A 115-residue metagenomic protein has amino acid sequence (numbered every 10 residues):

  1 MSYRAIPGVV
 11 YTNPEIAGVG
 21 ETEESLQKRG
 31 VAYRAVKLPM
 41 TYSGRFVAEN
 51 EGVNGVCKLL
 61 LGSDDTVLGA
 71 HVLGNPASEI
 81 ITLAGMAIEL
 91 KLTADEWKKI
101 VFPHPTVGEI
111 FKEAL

Functional and structural regions predicted by a protein language model:
M1-A5: Interdomain boundary/hinge elements
I6, T12-L115: Flexible, glycine-rich terminal cap/loop adjacent to redox cofactors in electron-transfer oxidoreductases
